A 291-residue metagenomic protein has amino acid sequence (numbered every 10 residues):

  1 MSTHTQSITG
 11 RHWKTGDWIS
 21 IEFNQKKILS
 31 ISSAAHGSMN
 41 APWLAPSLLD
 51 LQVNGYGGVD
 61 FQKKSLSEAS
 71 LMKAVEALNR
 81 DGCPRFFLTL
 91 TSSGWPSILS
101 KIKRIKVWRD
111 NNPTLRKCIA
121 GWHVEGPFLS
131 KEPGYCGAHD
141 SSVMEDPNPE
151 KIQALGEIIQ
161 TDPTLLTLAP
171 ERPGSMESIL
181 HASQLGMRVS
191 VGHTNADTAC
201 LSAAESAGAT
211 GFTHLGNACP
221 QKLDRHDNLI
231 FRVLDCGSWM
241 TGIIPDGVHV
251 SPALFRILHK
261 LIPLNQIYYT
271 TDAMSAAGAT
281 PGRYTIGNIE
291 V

Functional and structural regions predicted by a protein language model:
S2-T9, S32-S65, L71-M72, E76: Replace "His-x-His-based motif
S47-L49, S190, Y269-T270: Residue-level marker for buried hydrophobic side chains located in beta-strands that build the well-ordered beta-sheet
N54-D60, M72-R104, K117-S130, I159-E171 (+4 more regions): Divalent metal-dependent hydrolysis catalytic cores, especially in the metallo-beta-lactamase
G94-S100, E171-P173, S190-N195, I244-L261 (+1 more regions): Active-site glycine- and acidic-residue-rich loops that bind and position anionic ligands or nucleotide-like cofactors
K106-R109, I179-G186, H259: Surface-exposed amphipathic alpha-helices with a cationic face
V124, L129-N228: Divalent metal-binding pocket/active-site signature
C200-V291: Active-site-adjacent C-terminal substructures of enzyme catalytic domains
